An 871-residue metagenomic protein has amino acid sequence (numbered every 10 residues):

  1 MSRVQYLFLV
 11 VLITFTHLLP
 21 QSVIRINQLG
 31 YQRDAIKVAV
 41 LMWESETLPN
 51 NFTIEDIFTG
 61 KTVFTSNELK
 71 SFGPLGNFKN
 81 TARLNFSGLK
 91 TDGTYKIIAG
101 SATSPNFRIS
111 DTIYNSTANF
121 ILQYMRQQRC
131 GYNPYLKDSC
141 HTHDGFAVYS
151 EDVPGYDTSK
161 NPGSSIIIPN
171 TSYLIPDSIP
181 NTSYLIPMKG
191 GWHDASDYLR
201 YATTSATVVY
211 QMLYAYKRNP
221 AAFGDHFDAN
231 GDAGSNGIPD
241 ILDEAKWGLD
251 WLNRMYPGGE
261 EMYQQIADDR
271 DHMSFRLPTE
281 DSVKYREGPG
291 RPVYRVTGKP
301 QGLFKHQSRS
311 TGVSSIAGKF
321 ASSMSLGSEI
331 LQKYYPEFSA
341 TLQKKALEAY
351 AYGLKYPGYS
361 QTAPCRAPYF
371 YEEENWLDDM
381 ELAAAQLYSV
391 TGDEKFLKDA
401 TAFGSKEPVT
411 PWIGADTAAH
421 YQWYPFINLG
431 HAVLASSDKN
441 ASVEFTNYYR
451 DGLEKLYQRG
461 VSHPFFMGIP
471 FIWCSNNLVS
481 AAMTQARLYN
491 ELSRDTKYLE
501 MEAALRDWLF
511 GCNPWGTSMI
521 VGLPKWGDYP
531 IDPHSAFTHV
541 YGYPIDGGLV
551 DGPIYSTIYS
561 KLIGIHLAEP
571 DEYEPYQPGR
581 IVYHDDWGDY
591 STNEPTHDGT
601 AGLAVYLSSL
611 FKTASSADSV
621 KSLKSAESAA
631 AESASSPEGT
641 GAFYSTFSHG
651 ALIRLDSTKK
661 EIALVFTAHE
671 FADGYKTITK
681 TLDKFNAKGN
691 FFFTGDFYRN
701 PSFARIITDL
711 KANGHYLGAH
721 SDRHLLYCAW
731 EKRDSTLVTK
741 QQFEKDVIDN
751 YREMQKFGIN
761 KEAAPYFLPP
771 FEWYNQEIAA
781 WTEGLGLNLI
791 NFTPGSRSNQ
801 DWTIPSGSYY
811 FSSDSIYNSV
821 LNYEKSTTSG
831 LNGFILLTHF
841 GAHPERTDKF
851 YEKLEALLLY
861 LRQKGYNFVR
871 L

Functional and structural regions predicted by a protein language model:
M1-Q21: Bacterial Sec-dependent N-terminal signal peptides
Q28-G100, P105, R126-T207, Y214-A215 (+7 more regions): Aromatic (Trp/Tyr) and acidic
V209-Y216, L252-R254, Y263, E381-L382 (+10 more regions): Structural recognition of the beta-strand scaffold that forms the well-ordered cores of secreted hydrolase catalytic
A229-I241: Acidic, glycine-anchored loop motifs typical of Ca2+
I241-M262, I266: Carboxylate/His-rich catalytic cores and anion/metal-binding grooves
G298-Y352, Y356: A conserved hydrophobic secondary-structure block that centers on an alpha-helix together with its immediately flanking
S636-D734, D749-P765, K849: Active-site beta->alpha N-cap acidic-glycine motif
T677, R699-S702, H724-L837, G841-N867 (+1 more regions): Catalytic domains of cell-wall/extracellular-matrix polysaccharide-remodeling enzymes, centered on de-N-acetylation
